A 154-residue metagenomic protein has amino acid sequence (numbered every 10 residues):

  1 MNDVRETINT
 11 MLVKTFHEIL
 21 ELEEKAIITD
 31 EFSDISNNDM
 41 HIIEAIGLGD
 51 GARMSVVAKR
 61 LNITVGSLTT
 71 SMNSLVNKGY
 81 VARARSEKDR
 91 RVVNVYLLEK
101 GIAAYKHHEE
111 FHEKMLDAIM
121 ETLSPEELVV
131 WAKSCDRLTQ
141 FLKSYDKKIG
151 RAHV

Functional and structural regions predicted by a protein language model:
M1-D34: N-terminal leader segment of winged-helix/HTH proteins
D3-I8, T15, E110-H153: Terminal interaction helix/tail motif
T7, R60, S67, Y96 (+1 more regions): Alpha-helical initiation/capping and key positions within long helical/coiled-coil segments
H17, E21-E24, N77, E121 (+1 more regions): Regular, well-ordered alpha-helical segments
H17, E44-L48, E109: Short, locally clustered residues in the helix-turn-helix/winged-helix DNA-binding domain
E24-G66: N-terminal helix-turn-helix DNA-binding core of bacterial DNA-binding proteins
S74-V130: Charged, amphipathic alpha-helical coiled-coil/dimerization segments
